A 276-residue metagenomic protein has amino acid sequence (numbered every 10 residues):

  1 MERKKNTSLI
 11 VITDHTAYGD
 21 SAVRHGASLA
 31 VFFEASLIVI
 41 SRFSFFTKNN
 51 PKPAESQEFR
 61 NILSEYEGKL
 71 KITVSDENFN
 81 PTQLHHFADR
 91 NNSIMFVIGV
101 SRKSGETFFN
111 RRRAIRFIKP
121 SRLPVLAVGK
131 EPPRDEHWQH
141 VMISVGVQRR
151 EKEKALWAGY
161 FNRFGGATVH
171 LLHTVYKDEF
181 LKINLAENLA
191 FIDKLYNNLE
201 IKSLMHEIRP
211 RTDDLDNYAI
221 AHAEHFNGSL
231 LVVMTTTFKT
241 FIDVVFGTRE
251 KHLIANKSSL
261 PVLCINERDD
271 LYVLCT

Functional and structural regions predicted by a protein language model:
E2-P51, H140-H206, H225: Small/aliphatic-rich secondary-structure junction motif
N50, F108-F109, K154, L181-N184 (+3 more regions): Short, well-ordered secondary-structure micro-motifs
E55-E58, A114-I115, I143-V145, E187-A190 (+1 more regions): Short, hinge-like loop/turn segments at secondary-structure boundaries
E65-T73: A glycine-rich helix N-cap at a beta->alpha junction
S75-Q83, R211-D216: Charged docking surfaces used in two-component/phosphorelay signaling
Q83-R134, E224-L274: Gly/Ser-rich helix-loop-strand patches that form or flank binding pockets for ribonucleotide-derived cofactors
D193, T212-E224: A short, acidic, amphipathic alpha-helical segment used as a generic capping/interface helix at domain edges
